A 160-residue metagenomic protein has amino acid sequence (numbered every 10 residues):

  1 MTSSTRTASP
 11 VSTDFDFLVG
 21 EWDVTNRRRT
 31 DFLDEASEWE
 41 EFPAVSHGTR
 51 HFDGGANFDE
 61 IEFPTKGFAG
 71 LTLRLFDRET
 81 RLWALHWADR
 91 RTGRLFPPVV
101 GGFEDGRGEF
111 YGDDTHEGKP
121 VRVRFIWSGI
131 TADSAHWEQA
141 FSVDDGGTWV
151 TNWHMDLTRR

Functional and structural regions predicted by a protein language model:
M1-R160: Hydrophobic small-molecule pocket/channel-lining residues, especially in calycin-type beta-barrels
